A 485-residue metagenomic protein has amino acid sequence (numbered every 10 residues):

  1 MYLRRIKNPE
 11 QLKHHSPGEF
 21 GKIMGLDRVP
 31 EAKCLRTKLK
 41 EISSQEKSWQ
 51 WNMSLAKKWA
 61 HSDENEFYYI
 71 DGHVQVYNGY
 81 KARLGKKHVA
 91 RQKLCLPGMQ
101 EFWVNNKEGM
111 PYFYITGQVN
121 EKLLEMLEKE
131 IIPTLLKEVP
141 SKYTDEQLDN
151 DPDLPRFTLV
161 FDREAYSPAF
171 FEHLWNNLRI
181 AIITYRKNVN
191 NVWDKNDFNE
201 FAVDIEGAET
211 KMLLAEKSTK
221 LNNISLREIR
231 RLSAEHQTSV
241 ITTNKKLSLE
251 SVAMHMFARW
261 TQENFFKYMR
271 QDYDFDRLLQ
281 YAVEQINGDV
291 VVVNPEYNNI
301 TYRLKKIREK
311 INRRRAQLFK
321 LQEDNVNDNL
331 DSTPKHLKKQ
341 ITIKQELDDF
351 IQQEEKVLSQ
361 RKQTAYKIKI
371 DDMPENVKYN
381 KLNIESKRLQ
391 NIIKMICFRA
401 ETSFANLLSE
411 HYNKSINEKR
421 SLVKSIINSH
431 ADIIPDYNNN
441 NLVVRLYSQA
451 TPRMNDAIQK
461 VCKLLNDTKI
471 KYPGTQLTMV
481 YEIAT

Functional and structural regions predicted by a protein language model:
M1-W51, N105-P111: Short, positively charged, Gly/Tyr-enriched micro-motifs that form contact patches at catalytic or ligand/partner
L12, E31, L35, E64-Q75 (+4 more regions): Short, conserved catalytic/metal-binding motifs centered on acidic residues
A32-K107: Active-site-proximal, Lys/Arg-enriched surface segment that forms a nucleic-acid-binding/basic interface patch
A90-Q147, Q237-T238: Electropositive, glycine- and tryptophan-enriched low-complexity nucleic-acid-binding patches
N150-P152, F171-A181: Short, surface-exposed basic-aromatic patches at helix termini and helix-loop junctions that form
L159-A169, N188-N191: Acidic, metal-coordinating catalytic cores used for nucleic-acid/nucleotide bond scission and strand-transfer chemistry
N176-Q262, R270, A431, N439-V443 (+3 more regions): An anionic, glycine-rich sequence signature occurring as long contiguous blocks
A208-K211, G288, P295-T485: A short, flexible helix-boundary coil/loop motif
